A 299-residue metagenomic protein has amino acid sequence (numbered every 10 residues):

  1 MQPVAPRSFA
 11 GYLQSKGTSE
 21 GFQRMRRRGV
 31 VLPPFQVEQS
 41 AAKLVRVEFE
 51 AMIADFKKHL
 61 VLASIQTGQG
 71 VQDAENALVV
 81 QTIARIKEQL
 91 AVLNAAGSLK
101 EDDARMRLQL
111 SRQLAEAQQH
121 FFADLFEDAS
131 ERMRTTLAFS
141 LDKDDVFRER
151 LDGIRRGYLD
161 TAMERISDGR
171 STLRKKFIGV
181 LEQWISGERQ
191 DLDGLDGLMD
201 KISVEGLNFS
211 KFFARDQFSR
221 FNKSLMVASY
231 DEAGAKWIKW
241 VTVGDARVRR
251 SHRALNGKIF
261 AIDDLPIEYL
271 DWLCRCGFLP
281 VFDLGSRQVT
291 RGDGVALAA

Functional and structural regions predicted by a protein language model:
M1-E205, F282-A299: N-terminal leader/targeting and assembly helices and adjacent pre-domain segments
S203-L297: Acidic, glycine-rich two-metal-ion catalytic cores of nucleic acid-processing enzymes
